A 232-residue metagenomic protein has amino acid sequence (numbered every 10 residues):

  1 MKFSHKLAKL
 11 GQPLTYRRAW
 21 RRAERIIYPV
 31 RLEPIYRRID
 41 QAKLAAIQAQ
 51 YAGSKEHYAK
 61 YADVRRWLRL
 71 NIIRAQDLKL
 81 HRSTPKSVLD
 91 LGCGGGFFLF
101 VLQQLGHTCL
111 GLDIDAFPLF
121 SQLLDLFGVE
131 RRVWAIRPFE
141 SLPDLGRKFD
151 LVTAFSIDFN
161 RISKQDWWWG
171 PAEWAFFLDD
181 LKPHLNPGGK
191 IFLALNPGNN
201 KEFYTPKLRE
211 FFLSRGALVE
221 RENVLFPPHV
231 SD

Functional and structural regions predicted by a protein language model:
R65-P85: Conserved alpha-helix/loop element of class I SAM-dependent methyltransferases that forms part of the SAM/SAH-binding
P85-G94: Conserved class I S-adenosyl-L-methionine
G95-L105: Conserved SAM-binding loop of SAM-dependent methyltransferases across substrates and taxa, primarily the Class I
Q103-R131, R137-P138: Class I SAM-dependent methyltransferase SAM/SAH-binding core
L142-L151: A short acidic, Gly/Pro-enriched loop at the edge of an enzyme's catalytic core that lines a small-molecule cofactor
L151-P171: A short SAM/SAH-binding and catalytic strip from SAM-dependent methyltransferases
W168-P187: A short glycine-rich, Lys/Arg-flanked "PGG" loop and its adjoining helix->strand segment in the class I
G188-N196: Conserved beta-strand signature within the Rossmann-like core of class I S-adenosyl-L-methionine
